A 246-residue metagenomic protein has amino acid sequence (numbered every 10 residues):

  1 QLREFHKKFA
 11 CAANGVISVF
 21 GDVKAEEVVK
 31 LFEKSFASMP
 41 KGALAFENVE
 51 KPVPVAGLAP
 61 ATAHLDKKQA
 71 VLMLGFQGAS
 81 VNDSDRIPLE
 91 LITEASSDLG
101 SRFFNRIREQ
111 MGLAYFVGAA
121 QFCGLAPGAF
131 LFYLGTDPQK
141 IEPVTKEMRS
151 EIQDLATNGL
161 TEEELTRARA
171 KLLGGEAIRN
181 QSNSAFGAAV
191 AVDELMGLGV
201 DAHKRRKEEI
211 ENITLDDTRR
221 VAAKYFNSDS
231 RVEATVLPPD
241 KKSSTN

Functional and structural regions predicted by a protein language model:
Q1-L44, S80, Q110-N246: Charge-rich, well-structured scaffold segments of protease-associated domains
L44-R102: His/Glu-based metal-binding/catalytic segments typifying zinc-dependent metallopeptidases
